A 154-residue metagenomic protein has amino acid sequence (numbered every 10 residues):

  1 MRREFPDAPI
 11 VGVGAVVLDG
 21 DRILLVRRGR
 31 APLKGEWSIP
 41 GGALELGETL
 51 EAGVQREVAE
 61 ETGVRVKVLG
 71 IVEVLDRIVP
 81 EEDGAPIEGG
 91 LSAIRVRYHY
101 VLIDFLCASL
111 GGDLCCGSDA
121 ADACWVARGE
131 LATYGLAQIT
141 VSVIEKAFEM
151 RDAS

Functional and structural regions predicted by a protein language model:
M1-G14, A85, R95-R97: Acidic, metal-coordinating catalytic segment for phosphate/diphosphate chemistry, firing primarily on the Nudix
V11-V13, D21, V101-I103, A121: Change "...and in nucleic-acid phosphodiester-cleaving endonucleases..." to "...and in nucleic-acid processing enzymes
D19, R27: A cytosolic small-molecule/anion-sensing beta-strand core signal
R22, R30: Short, glycine/serine-rich, charged loops/turns that create anion-binding and catalytic segments at active sites
P32-G35: A conserved beta-turn-beta hairpin within the catalytic core of GNAT-like acetyltransferases that forms part
I39-V72, F105: The catalytic Nudix box helix
L75-D113: Active-site-adjacent beta-strand/loop module that shapes the phosphate/pyrophosphate-binding cleft
D104, C115-A147: NUDIX/MutT-family hydrolases
